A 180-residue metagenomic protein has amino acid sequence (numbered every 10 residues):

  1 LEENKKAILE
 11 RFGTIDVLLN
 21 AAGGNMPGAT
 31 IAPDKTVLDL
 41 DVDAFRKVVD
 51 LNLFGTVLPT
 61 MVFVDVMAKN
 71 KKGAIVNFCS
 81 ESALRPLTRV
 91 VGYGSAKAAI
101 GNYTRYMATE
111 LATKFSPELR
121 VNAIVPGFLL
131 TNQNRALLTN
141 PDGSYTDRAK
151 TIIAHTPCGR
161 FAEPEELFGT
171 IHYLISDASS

Functional and structural regions predicted by a protein language model:
A29-V37, D41-R46, R148, I152: Substrate-binding pocket helix/loop in short-chain dehydrogenase/reductase
A32, P86-G94: Active-site loop-to-helix junction immediately N-terminal to the catalytic Tyr of the SDR YXXXK motif in Rossmann-fold
T60, A96, T104: Active-site helix of classical SDR
D65, T109-K114: Alpha-helical segment proximal to the catalytic Tyr-Lys
A68, R160-S180: C-terminal substrate-recognition "lid" of short-chain dehydrogenase/reductases
S80: Residue(s) in the substrate-gating loop at a strand-loop-helix junction that position the organic substrate next
V125-L137: Short, flexible catalytic-loop segment of classical short-chain dehydrogenase/reductase
